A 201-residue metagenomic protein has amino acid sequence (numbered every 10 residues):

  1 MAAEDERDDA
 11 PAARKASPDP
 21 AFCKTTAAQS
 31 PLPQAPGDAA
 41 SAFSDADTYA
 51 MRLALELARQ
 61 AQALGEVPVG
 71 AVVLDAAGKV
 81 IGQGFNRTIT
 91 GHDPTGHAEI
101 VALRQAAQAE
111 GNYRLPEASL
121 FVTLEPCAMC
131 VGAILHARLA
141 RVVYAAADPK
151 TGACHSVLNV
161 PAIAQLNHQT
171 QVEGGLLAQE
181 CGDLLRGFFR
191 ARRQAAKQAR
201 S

Functional and structural regions predicted by a protein language model:
M1-Q60, V80, M129-S201: Zinc-dependent deaminase
L55-R59, L103, A107, G111: Generic structural signal for well-ordered alpha-helical scaffold segments
G65-V69, P116: Short, basic and Ser/Thr-rich N-terminal targeting/leader segments
V69-D75: Short beta-strand scaffold segments in enzyme catalytic cores
G82-G84: Short hydrophobic alpha-helix segments
T90-V101: A short, polar/charged loop-to-alpha-helix boundary motif
N112-L124: Immediate flanking context of iron-sulfur cluster ligation sites
